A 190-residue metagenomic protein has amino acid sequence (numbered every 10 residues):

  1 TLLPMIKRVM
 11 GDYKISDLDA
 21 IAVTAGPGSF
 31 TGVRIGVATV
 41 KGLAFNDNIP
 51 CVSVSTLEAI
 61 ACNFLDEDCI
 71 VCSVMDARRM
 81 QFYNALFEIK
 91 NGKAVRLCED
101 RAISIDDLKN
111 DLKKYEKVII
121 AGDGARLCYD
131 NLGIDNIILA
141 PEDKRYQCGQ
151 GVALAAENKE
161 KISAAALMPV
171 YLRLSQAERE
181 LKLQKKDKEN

Functional and structural regions predicted by a protein language model:
T1-P27, A102, D143: N-terminal beta-alpha supersecondary unit
T1-P4, F30, R34, A38 (+2 more regions): Residues at secondary-structure transition points
L2, I6-V9, I60-A61, L108-L112 (+1 more regions): Generic hydrophobic alpha-helical segments
V9-Y13, N46, F64, G149-E160: Stable alpha-helical structural segments in soluble proteins, enriched in small hydrophobic residues
A22-C51, T56: DPxDG-like acidic metal-binding loop motif
P50-Y146, Y171, Q176: Surface "functional belts" at beta-alpha junctions
A140-N190: Acyltransferase
